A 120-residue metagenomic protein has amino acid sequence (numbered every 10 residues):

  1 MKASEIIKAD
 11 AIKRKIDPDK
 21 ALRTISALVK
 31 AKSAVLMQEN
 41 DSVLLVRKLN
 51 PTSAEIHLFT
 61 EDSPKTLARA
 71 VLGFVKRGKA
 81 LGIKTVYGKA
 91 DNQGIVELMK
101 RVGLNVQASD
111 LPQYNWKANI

Functional and structural regions predicted by a protein language model:
M1-R23: Short amphipathic alpha-helix that is part of the acyltransferase structural core
K2, I16-D17, K30-A31, D41-L44 (+4 more regions): N-acyltransferase acceptor-side catalytic subdomain
K2-I6, L36-M37, I83, L98-M99: A structural boundary/capping signal
L22-I25, A31: Core segments of cupin and vicinal oxygen chelate
V29-P64: Conserved donor-binding loop and adjoining core beta-sheet/short helix segment in diverse acyl/aminoacyl transferases
P51-G103: Acyl-donor binding region in acyl/amide transferases
N105-N119: Conserved catalytic-core motifs of GNAT/GCN5-like acyltransferases
